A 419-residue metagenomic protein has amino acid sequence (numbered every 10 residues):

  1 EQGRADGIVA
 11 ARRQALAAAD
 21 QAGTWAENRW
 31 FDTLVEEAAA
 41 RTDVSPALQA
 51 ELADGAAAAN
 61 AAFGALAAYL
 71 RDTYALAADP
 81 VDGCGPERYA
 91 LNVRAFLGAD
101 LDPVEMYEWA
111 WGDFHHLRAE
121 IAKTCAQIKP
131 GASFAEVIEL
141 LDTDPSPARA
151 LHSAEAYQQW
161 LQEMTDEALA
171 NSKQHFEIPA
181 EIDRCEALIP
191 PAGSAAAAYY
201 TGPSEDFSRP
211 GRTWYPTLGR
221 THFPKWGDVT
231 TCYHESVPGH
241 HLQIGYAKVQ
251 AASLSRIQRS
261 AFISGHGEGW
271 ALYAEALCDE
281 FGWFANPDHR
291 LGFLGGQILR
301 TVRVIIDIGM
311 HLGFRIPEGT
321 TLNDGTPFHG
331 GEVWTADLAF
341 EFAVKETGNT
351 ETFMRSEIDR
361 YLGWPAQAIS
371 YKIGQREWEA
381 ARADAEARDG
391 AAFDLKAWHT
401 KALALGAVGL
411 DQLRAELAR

Functional and structural regions predicted by a protein language model:
E1-R419: N-terminal maturation segment of proteins
